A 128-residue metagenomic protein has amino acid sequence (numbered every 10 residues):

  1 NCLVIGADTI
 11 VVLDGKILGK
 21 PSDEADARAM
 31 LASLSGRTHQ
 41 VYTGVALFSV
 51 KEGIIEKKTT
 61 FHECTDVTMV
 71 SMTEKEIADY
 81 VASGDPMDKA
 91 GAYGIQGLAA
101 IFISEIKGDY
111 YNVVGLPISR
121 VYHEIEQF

Functional and structural regions predicted by a protein language model:
N1-F128: Anionic-ligand binding patches
